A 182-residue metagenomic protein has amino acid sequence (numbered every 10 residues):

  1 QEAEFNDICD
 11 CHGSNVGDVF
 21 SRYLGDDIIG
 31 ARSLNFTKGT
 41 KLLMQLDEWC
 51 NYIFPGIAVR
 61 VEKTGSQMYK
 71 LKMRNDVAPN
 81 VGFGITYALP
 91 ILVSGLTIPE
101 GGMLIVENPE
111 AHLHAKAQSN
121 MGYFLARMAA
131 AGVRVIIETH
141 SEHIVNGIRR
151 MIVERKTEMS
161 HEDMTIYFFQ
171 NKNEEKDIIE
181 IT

Functional and structural regions predicted by a protein language model:
Q1-A88, S94, P99, T182: Phosphate-coordinating catalytic segments in nucleotide- and nucleic-acid-processing enzymes
F36, A78, A111-H112, R134-E138: Short, charged/polar micro-motifs that form catalytic or ligand-binding hotspots
D47, G82, L92, G122-A126 (+1 more regions): Generic hydrophobic alpha-helical scaffold/packing signal
G102-M103: The start of beta-strands in P-loop NTPase/AAA+ ATPase cores
V106-P109: Walker B catalytic motif
N120-T182: C-terminal lobe/lid and adjacent interdomain/linker elements of RecA-like ASCE P-loop ATPase modules
